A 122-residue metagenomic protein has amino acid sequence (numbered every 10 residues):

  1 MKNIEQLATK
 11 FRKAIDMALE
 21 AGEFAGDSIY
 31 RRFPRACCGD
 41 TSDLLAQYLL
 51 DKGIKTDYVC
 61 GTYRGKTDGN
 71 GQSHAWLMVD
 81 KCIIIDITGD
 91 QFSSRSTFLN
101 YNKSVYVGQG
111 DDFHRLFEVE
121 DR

Functional and structural regions predicted by a protein language model:
M1-R122: A structural boundary/capping signal
